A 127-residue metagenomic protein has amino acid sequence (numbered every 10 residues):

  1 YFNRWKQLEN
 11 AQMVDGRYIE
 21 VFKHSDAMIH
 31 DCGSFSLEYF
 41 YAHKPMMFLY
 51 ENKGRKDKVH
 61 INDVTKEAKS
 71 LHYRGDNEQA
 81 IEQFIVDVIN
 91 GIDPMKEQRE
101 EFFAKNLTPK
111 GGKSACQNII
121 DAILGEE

Functional and structural regions predicted by a protein language model:
Y1-L37: Donor nucleotide-activated moiety binding/catalytic core segment of transferases that use nucleotide-activated donors
Q7-Y18, K44-Y50, E67-K69, I123-E127: Short, surface-exposed, charge-dense and proline/glycine-enriched linear segments
G16-R17, D76-Q79, S114: Short beta->alpha linker loops
A27, D87, A122-G125: Residues within well-ordered alpha-helical secondary structure of globular protein domains
S34-L107: Catalytic binding pocket for nucleotide-activated donors in carbohydrate/polymer assembly enzymes
G111-E127: C-terminal alpha-helical cap of glycosyltransferases
